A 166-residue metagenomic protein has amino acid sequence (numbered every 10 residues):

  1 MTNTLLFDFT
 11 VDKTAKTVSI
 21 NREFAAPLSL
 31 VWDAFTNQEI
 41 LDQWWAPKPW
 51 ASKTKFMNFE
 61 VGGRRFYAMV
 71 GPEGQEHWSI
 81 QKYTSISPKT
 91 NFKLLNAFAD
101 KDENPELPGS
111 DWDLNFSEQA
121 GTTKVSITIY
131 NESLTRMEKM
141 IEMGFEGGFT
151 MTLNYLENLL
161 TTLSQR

Functional and structural regions predicted by a protein language model:
M1-A51: Hydrophobic ligand-binding cavity/cleft-lining segments
M1-N3, E132-R166: A conserved amphipathic terminal alpha-helix motif
A15-N21, L28, R64, W78 (+3 more regions): Intrinsic-disorder/low-complexity, polar/charged segments enriched in Ser/Thr/Lys/Arg/Asp/Glu/Gln
T17, L95, K101-G147: Beta-strand/loop substructures that line and gate deep hydrophobic ligand-binding cavities in soluble
S19, E39-E76: Short beta-edge strand/loop motif at the mouth of beta-sheet-based domains
R22, T54-M57, S79-S85, S110-S117: Hydrophobic/aromatic beta-strand elements that line small-molecule binding cavities or substrate pockets in beta-rich
L28-S29, N58-E60, T84-N91, N115-K124: A short, structured loop/turn motif at beta-sheet edges
V31, L41, R65, Y83 (+4 more regions): Hydrophobic pocket/interface hotspot
